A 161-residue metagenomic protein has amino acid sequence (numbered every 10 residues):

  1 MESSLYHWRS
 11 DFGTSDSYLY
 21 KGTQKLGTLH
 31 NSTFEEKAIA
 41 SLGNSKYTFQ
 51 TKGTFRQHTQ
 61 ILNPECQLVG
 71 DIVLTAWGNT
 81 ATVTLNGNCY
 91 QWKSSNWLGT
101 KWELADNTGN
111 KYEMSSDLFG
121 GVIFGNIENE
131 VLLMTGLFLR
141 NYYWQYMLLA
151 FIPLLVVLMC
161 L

Functional and structural regions predicted by a protein language model:
M1-S45, R56, Q67, W77-T80 (+1 more regions): Low-complexity or membrane-interfacial segments used for flexible interactions
I39, T48-Q50, Q60: Short, conserved beta-strand segments within well-ordered enzyme catalytic domains that often line or immediately flank
Q50, V73-T75: Extended, low-complexity, charged alpha-helical tracts that assemble into coiled-coils or amphipathic helices used
G53, Q57-Q60, P64, L68-G70: Glycine-rich portal/gate segments that line the openings of hydrophobic small-molecule binding cavities
